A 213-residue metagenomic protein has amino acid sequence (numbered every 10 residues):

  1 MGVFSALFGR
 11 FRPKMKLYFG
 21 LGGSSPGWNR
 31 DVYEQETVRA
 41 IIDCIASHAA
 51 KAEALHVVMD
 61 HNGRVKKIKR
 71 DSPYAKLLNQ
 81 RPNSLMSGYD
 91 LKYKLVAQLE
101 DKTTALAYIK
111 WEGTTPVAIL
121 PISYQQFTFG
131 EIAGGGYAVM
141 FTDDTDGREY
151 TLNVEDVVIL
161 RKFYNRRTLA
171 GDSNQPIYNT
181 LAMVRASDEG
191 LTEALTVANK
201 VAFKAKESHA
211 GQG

Functional and structural regions predicted by a protein language model:
G2-G213: Structured, contiguous alpha/beta core segments that scaffold functional sites
